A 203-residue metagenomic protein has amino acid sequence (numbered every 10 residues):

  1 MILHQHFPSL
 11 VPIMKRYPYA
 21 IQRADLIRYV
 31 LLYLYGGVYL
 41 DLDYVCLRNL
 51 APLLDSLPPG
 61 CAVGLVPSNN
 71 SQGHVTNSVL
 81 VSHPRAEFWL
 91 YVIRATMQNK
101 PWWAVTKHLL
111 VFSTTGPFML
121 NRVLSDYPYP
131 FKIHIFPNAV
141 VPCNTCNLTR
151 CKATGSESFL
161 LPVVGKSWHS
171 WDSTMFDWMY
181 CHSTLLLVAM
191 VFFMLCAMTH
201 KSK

Functional and structural regions predicted by a protein language model:
M1-A24, L40-K203: Glycosyltransferase-associated regions of secretory-pathway enzymes, highlighting luminal stem/catalytic domains
D25-G37: Small-residue hinge/turn detector
